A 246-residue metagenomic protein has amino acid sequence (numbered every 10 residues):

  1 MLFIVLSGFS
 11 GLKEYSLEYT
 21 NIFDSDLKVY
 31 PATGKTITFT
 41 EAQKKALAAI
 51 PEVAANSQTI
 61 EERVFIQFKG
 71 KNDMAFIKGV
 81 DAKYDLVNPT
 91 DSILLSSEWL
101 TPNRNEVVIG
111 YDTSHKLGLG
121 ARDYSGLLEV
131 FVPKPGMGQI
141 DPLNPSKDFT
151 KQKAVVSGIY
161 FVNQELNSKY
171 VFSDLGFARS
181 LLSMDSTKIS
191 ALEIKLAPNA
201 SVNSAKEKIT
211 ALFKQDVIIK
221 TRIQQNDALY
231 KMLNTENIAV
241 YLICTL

Functional and structural regions predicted by a protein language model:
M1-G8, C244: Hydrophobic alpha-helical membrane-associated segments
L6-F76, A82-N103: Hydrophobic, regular-secondary-structure patches
K83, I109-Y124: Short, solvent-exposed hinge/capping segments at secondary-structure junctions
N105-E106, Y170: A residue-level structural signature of the nucleotidyltransferase/glycosyltransferase Rossmann-like core
D123-V217: Basic-flanked hydrophobic alpha-helices used for secretion and membrane insertion
S201-L246: Peri-transmembrane interface segments
